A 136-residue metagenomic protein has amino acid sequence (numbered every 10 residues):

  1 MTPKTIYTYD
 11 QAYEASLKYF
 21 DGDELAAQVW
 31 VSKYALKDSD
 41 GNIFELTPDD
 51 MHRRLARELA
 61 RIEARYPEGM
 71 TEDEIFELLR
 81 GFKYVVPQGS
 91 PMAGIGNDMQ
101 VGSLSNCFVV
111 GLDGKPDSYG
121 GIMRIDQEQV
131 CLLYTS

Functional and structural regions predicted by a protein language model:
M1-S136: Extended catalytic cores of very large enzyme megasubunits
